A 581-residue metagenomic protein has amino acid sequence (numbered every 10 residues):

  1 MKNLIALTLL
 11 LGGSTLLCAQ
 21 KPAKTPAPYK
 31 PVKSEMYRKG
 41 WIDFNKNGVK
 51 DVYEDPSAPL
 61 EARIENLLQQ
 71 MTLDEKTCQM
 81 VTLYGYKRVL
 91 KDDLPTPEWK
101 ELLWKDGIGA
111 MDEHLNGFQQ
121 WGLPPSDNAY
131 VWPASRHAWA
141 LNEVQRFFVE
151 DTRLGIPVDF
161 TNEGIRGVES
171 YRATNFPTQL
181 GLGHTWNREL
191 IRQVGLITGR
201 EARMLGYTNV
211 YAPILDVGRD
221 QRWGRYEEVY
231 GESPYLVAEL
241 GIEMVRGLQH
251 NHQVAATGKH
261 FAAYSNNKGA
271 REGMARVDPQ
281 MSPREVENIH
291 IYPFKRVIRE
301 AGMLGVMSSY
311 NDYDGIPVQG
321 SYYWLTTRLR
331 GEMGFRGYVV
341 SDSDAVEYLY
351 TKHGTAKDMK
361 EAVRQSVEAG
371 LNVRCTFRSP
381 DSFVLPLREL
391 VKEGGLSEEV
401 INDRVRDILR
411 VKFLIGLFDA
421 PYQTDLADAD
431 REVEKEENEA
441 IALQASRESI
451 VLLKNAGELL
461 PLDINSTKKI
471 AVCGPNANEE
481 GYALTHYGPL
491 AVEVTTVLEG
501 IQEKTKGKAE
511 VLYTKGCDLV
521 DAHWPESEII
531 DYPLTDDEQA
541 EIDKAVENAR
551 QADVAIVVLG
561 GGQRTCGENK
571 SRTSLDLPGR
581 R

Functional and structural regions predicted by a protein language model:
M1-A23: Bacterial Sec-dependent N-terminal signal peptides
A19-R581: Glycoside hydrolase catalytic-domain context in secreted enzymes
